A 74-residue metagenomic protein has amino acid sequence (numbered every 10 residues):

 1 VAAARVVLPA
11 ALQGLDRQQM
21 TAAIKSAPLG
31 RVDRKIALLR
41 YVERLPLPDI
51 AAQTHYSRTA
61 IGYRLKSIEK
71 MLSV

Functional and structural regions predicted by a protein language model:
V1, D49-T54: Short alpha-helical "recognition helix" segments of helix-turn-helix
A2-R31: Amphipathic alpha-helical segment used for protein-protein interaction
A4, T54-V74: DNA-recognition helix of helix-turn-helix
A10, R40, A51: Short, flexible active-site loop motifs that bind/organize anionic cofactors or intermediates
S26-L45: Short amphipathic alpha helix immediately N-terminal
I36-A37, D49-A51, I61: Hydrophobic positions on the alpha-helical face of helix-turn-helix-like DNA-binding modules
